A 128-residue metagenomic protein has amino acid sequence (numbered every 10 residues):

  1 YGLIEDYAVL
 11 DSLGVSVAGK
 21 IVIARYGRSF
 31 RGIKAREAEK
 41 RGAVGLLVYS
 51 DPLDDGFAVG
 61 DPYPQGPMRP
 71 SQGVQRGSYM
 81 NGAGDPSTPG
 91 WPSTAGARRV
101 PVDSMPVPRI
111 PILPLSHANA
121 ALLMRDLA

Functional and structural regions predicted by a protein language model:
Y1-A128: Structured lumen-facing ectodomains of secretory-pathway proteins
